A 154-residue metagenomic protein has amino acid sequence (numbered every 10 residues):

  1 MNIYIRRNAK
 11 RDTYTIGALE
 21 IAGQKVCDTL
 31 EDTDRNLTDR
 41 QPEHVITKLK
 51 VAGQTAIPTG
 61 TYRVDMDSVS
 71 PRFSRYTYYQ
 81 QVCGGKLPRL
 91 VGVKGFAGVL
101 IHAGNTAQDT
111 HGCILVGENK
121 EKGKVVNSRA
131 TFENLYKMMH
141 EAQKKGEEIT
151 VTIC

Functional and structural regions predicted by a protein language model:
M1-I149, C154: Cell wall/extracellular polymer interaction/catalysis modules
